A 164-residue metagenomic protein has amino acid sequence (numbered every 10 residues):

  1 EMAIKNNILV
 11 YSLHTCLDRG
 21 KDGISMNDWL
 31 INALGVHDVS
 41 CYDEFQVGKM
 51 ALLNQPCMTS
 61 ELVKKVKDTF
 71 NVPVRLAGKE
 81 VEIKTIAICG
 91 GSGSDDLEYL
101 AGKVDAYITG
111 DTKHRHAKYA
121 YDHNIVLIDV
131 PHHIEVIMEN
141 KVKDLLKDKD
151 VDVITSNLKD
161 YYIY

Functional and structural regions predicted by a protein language model:
E1-Y164: Hydrophobic structural segments
